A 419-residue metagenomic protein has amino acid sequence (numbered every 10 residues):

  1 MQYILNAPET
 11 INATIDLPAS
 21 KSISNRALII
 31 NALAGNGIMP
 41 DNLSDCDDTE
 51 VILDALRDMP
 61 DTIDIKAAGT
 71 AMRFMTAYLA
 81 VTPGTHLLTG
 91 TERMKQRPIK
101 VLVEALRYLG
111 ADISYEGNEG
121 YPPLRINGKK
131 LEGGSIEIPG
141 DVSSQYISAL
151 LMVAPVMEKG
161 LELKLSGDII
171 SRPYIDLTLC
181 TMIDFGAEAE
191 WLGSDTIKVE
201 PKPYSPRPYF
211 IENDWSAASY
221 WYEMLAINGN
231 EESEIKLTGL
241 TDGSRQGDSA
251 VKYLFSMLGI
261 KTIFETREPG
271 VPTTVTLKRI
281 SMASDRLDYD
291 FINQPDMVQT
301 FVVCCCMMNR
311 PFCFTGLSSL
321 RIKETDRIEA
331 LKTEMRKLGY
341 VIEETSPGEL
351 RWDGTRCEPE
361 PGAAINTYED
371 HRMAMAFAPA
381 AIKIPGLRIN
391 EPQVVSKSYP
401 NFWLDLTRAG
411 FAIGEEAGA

Functional and structural regions predicted by a protein language model:
M1-A419: Short, structured segments at the rim of ligand-binding sites
